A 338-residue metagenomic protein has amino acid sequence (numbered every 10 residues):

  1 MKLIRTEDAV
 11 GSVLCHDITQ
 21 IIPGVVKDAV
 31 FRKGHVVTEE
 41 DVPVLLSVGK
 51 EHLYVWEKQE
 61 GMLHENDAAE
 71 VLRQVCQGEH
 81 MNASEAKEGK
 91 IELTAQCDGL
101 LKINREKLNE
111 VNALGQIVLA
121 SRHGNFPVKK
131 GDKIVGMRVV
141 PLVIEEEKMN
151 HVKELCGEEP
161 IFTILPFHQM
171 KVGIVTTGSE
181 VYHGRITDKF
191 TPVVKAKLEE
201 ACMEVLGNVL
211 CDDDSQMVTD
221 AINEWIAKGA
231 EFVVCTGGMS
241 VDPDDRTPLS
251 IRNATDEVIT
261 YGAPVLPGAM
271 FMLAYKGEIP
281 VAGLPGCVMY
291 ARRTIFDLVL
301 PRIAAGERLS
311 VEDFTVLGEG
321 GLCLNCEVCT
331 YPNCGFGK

Functional and structural regions predicted by a protein language model:
M1-E88: Short, low-complexity N-terminal leaders and the immediately following helix N-cap/first helix
E7-G11, A29, A83-A86, F126-V128 (+4 more regions): Solvent-exposed alpha-helices and their adjacent loops that cap or buttress functional pockets in soluble metabolic
P23, S47-E51, Q74-M81, K130-K133 (+6 more regions): Generic secondary-structure signature for well-ordered alpha-helical cores
R32, T38, P43, H123 (+2 more regions): Residue-level recognition of short, solvent-exposed, well-ordered loop/turn junctions that link secondary-structure
V55-W56, M81-A86, I144-E146, E204-N208 (+1 more regions): Flexible, glycine/charged-enriched surface loops at secondary-structure junctions
Q59-F167: Extended, charged alpha/beta regions that create polyanion-binding interfaces
E158-D213, M217: Glycine-rich phosphate/diphosphate-binding loop of Rossmann-like nucleotide-binding domains
S179, K189, L206-G337: Short glycine/threonine-rich loop/turn motifs
